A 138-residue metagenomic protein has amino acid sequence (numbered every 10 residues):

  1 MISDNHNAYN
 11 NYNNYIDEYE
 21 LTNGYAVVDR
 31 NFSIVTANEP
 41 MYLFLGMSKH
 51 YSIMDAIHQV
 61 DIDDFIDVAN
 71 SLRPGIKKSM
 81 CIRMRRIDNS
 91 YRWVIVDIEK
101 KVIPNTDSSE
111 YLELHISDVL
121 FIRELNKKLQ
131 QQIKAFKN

Functional and structural regions predicted by a protein language model:
D4-F44, N138: Sensory modules in modular signal-transduction proteins
N10, V60, D64, R73-K101 (+2 more regions): Per-ARNT-Sim (PAS) sensory domains and their PAS-associated C-terminal
I16-Y19, L72-I76: Short loop/turn motifs at secondary-structure junctions and domain boundaries
G24-I34, N38-M41, I53, F65 (+3 more regions): Hydrophobic beta-strand residues in large extracellular and virion-surface proteins
T36, L45, F65-I66, N105 (+1 more regions): Activation segment
F44, A56, L125: Residues that scaffold the ATP/ADP-binding catalytic core of kinase and kinase-like folds
K49, D55-N70: PAS/Per-ARNT-Sim sensory domains
V102-N138: Sensory coupling linkers of modular signal transduction proteins
